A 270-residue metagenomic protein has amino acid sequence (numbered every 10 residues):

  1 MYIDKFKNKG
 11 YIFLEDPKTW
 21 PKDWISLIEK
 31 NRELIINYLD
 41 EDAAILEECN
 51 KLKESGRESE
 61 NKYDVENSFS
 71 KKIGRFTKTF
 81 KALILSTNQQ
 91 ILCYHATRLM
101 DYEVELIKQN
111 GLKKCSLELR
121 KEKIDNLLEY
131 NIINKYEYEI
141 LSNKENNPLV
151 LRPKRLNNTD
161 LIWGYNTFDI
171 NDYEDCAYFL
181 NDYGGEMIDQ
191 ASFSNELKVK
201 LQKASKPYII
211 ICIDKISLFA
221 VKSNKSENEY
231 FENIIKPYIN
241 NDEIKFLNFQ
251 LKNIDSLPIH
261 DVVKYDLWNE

Functional and structural regions predicted by a protein language model:
M1-E66, S70-K71, L83-L85, Q89-Q90 (+4 more regions): Conserved NAD+-utilizing ADP-ribose enzyme module
K72-K78: N-terminal onset of structured domains
T77, C93-T97: N-terminal, charge-rich interaction modules
K78-T79, N147-L149, N195: Sparse, context-dependent recognition of short Cys/His-centered cofactor- or disulfide-binding micro-motifs
Y102-W163, D172-C176: Glycine-rich loop/turn
